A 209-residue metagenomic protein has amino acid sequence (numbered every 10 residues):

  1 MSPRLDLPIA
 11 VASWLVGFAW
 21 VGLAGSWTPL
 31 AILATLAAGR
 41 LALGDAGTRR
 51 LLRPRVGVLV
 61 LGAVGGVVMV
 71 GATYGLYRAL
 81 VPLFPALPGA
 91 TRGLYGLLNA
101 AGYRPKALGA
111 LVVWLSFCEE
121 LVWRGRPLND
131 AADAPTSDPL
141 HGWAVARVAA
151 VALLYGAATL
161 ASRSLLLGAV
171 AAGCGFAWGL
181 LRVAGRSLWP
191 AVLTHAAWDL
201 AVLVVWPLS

Functional and structural regions predicted by a protein language model:
M1-L61, G71, V145-A146, L203-S209: N-terminal, membrane-interfacial amphipathic/helix-forming hydrophobic leader that caps and precedes the first
P3-D6, T91-L98, H141-V148: Short, functional N-terminal and low-complexity linear motifs
A10, A101-S209: Transmembrane helix-loop-helix hairpins at the membrane interface of multi-pass integral membrane proteins
S13, G17, V68-T73, Y77 (+3 more regions): Alpha-helical transmembrane segments of multipass membrane proteins
V21-A24, L43, V81, P85 (+3 more regions): Short helix-capping/hinge motifs at transmembrane helix termini and TM-loop junctions
T28-P29, T91-G96, G168-W178: Non-cytosolic membrane-interface motifs at loop->transmembrane helix junctions
T35, G39, G44-D45, T73 (+4 more regions): Alpha-helical transmembrane segments of polytopic integral membrane proteins, especially the permease/helical cores
G47-L115, D133-S137: Juxtamembrane helix-loop-helix connectors linking adjacent transmembrane helices in multi-pass membrane enzymes
